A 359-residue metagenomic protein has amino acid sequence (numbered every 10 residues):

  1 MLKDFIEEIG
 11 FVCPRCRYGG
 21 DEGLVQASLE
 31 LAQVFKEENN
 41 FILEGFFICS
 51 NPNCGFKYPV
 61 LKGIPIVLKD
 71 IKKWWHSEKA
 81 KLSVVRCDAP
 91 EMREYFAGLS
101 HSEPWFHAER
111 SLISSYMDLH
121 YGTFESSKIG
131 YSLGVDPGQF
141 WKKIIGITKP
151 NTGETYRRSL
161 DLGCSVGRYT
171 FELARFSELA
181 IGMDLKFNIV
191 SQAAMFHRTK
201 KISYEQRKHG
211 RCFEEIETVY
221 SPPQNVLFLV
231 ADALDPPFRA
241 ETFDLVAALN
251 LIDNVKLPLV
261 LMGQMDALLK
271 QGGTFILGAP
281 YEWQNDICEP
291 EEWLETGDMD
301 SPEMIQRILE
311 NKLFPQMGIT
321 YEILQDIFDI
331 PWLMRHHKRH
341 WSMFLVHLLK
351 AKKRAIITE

Functional and structural regions predicted by a protein language model:
D118-Y156: Conserved alpha-helix/loop element of class I SAM-dependent methyltransferases that forms part of the SAM/SAH-binding
T155-S165, I181: Conserved class I S-adenosyl-L-methionine
K186: Conserved SAM/SAH-binding beta-strand->alpha-helix loop
H197-D232: S-adenosyl-L-methionine
A231-V246: A short acidic, Gly/Pro-enriched loop at the edge of an enzyme's catalytic core that lines a small-molecule cofactor
L259-Q271: A short glycine-rich, Lys/Arg-flanked "PGG" loop and its adjoining helix->strand segment in the class I
G272-P280: Conserved beta-strand signature within the Rossmann-like core of class I S-adenosyl-L-methionine
C288-D326: Conserved Class I S-adenosyl-L-methionine
